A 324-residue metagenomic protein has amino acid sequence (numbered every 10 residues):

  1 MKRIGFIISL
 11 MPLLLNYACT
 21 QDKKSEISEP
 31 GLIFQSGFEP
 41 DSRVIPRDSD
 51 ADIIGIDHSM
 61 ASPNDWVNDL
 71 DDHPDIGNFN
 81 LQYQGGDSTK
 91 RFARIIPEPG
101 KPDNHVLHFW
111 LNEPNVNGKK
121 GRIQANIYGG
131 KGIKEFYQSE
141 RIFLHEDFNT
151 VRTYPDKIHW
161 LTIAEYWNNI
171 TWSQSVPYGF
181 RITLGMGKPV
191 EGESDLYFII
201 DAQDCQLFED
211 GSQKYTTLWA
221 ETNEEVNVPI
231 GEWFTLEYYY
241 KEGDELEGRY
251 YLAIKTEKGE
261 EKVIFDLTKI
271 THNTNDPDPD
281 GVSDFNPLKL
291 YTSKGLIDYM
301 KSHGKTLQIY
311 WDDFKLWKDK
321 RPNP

Functional and structural regions predicted by a protein language model:
K2-S9: Sec-dependent signal peptide recognition, specifically the positively charged N-region followed immediately by
P12-L14: Hydrophobic core
N16-A18: C-terminal motif of bacterial Sec signal peptides marking the signal peptidase cleavage site
T20-D22: Bacterial signal peptide processing site
K24-P324: Low-complexity, Ser/Thr/Pro/Gly-rich disordered linker/stalk regions
